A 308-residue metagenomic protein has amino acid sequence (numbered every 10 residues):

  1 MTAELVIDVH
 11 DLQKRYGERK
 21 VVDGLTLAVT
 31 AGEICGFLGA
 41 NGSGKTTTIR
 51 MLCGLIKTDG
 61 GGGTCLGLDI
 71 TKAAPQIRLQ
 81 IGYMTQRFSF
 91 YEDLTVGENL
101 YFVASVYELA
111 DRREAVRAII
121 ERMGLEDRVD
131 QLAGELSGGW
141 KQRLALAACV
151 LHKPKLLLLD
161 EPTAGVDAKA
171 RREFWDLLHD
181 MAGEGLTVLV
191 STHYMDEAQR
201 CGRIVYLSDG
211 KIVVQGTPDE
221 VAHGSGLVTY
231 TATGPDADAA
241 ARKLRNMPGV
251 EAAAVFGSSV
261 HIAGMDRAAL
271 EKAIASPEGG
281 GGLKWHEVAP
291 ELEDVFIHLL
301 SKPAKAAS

Functional and structural regions predicted by a protein language model:
G61-K72, I77: Conserved ABC transporter NBD signature motif
D93, L132-L136: Conserved ABC ATPase signature
Y101, S105-R128: Conserved ABC ATPase "signature" region
K153: Conserved catalytic motifs of ABC-family nucleotide-binding domains
L157-D160: Catalytic Walker B motif of ABC-type/P-loop ATPase nucleotide-binding domains
F174-M265: ABC transporter nucleotide-binding domain
